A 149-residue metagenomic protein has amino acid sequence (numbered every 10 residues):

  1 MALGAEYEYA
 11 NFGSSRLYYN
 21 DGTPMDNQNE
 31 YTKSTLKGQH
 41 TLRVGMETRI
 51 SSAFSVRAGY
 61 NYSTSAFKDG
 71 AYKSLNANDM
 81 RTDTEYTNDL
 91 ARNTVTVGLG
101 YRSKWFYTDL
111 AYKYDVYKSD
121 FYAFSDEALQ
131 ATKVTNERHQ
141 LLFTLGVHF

Functional and structural regions predicted by a protein language model:
M1-F149: Outer-membrane beta-barrel porins/channels
